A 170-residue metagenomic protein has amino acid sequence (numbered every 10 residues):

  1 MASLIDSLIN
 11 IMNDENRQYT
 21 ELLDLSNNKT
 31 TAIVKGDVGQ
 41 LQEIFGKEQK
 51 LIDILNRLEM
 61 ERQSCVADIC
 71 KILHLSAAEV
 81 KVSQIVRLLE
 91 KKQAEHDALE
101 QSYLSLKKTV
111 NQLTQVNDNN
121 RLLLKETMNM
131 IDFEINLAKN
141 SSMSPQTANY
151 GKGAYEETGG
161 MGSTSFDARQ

Functional and structural regions predicted by a protein language model:
M1-K91: Extended, charge-rich alpha-helical scaffolding segments
V80-Q170: Short terminal interaction segments
